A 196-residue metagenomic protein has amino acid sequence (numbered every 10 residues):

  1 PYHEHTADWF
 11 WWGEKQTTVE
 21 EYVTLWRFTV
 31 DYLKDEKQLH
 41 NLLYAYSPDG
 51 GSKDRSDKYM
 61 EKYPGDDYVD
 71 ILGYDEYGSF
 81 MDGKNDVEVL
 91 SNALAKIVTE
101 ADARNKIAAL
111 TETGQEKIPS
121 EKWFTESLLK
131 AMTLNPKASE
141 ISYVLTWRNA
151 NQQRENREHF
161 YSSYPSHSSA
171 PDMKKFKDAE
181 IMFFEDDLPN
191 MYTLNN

Functional and structural regions predicted by a protein language model:
P1-V19, L42-S47: Active-site groove signature of glycoside hydrolases
Y2, W26-D57, N105-I118, I141 (+1 more regions): Aromatic-lined carbohydrate-recognition surfaces of secreted/lumenal glycan-active proteins
G13-T24, N85-N92, P119-W123: Alpha-helix N-cap and loop-to-helix initiation/capping positions
Q16-L39, G65-E76: Acidic, His- and aromatic-enriched active-site or binding-groove loops in soluble protein domains that engage sugars
G50-P64, E88-E100, W123-T133: Alpha-helical scaffolding within the catalytic cores of extracellular/periplasmic polymer-degrading hydrolases
Y59-V87, W147: Aromatic- and acid-rich polysaccharide-binding/catalytic face of secreted or lumenal carbohydrate-active enzymes
E76-T99, K106: Substrate-binding surface in catalytic domains of secreted glycosidases
K106-N196: Substrate-binding cleft of secreted/luminal carbohydrate-active enzymes
